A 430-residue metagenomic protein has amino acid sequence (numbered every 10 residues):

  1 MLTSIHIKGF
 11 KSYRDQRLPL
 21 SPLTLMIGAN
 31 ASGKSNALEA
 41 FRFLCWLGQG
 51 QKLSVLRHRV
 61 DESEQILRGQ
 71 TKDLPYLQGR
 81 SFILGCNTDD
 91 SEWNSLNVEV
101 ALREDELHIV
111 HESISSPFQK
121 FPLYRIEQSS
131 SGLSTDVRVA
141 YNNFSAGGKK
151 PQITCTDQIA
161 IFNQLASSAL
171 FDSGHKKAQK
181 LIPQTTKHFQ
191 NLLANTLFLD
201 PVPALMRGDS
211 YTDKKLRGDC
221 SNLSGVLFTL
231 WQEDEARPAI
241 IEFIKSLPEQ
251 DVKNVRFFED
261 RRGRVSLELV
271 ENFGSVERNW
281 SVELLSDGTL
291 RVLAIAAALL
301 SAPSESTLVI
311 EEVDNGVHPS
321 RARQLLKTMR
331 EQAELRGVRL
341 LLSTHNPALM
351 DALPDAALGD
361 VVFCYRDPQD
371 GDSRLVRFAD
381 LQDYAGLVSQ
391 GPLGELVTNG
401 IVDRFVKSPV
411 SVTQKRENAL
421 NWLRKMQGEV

Functional and structural regions predicted by a protein language model:
M1-R14: N-terminal pre-Walker A segment at the start of P-loop NTPase domains
D15-S21, L300-P303: Phosphate-binding P-loop
P22-E64, R291-A298, K327-T328, S343 (+1 more regions): Phosphate-binding glycine-rich loops of NTP-binding sites
E39-H108: Conserved P-loop NTP-binding catalytic core
R80-F82, L107, A194-N195, A357-D360 (+1 more regions): Short glycine-/polar-rich loops that comprise or flank the Walker A/P-loop and associated switch/sensor motifs
E92-S246, Q250: Electropositive, glycine-dotted interaction segments that contact anionic polymers or phosphate-rich ligands
N222, K245, E249, K253-L300 (+1 more regions): Conserved ABC ATPase signature
L247, Q324-V430: C-terminal lobe/lid and adjacent interdomain/linker elements of RecA-like ASCE P-loop ATPase modules
